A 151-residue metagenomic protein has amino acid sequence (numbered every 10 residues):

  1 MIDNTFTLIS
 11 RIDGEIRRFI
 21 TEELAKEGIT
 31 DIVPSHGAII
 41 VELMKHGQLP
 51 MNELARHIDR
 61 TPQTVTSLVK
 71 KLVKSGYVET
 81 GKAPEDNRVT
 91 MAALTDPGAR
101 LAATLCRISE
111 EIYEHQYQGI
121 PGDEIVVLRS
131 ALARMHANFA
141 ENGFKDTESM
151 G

Functional and structural regions predicted by a protein language model:
M1, S35-H36, P97, E124: N-terminal positioning helix adjacent to the helix-turn-helix/winged-helix DNA-binding module
M1-T30: N-terminal leader segment of winged-helix/HTH proteins
F6, S10, D59, A99-C106: Short amphipathic alpha-helical segments with heptad-repeat character
S10, V41-E42, A103, R129: A cross-family signal for key residues in well-ordered alpha-helices that form functional helical elements
F19-T64: N-terminal helix-turn-helix DNA-binding core of bacterial DNA-binding proteins
Q48, K70-A133, A140: Charged, amphipathic alpha-helical coiled-coil/dimerization segments
H136-F144, E148: A short alpha/beta connector and helix-capping loop motif
